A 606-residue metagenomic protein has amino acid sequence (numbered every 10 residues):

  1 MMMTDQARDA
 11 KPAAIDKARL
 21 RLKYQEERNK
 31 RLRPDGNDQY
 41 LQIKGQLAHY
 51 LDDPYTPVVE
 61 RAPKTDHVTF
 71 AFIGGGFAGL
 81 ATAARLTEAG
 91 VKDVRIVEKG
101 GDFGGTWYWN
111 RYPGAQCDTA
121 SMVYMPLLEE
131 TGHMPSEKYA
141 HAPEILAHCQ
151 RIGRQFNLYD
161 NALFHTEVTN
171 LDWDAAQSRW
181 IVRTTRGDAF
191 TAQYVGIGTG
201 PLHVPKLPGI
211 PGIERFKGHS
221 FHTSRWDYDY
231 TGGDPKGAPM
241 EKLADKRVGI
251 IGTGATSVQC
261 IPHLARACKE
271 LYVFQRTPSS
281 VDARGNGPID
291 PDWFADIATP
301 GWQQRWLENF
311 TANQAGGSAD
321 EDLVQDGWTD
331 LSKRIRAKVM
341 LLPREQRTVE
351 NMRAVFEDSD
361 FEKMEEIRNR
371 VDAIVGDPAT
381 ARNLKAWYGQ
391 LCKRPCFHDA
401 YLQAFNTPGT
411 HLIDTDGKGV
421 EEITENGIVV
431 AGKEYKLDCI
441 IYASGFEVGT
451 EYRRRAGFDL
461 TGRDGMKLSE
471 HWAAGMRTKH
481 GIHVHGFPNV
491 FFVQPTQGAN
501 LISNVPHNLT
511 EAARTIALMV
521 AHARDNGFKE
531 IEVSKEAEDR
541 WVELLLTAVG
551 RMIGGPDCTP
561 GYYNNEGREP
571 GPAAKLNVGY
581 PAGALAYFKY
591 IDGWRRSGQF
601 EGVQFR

Functional and structural regions predicted by a protein language model:
M2-F70, T87-S220, D229, G237-V248 (+2 more regions): N-terminal FAD-binding dinucleotide-binding subdomain shared by FAD-dependent oxidases/monooxygenases
I73-L80, T253-G254: Glycine-rich Rossmann-fold phosphate-binding loop(s) that bind the pyrophosphate of adenine dinucleotide cofactors
A81-T82, K206, Q259-C260: Hydrolases whose catalytic domains are alpha/beta-hydrolase-1, hotdog thioesterase, or metallo-beta-lactamase-like
A83, T87-E88, I261, A265: Gly/Ala-rich phosphate-binding loop of Rossmann-like dinucleotide-binding domains, activating on the conserved
W226: Active-site loop/oxyanion-hole signature of alpha/beta-hydrolase fold enzymes
